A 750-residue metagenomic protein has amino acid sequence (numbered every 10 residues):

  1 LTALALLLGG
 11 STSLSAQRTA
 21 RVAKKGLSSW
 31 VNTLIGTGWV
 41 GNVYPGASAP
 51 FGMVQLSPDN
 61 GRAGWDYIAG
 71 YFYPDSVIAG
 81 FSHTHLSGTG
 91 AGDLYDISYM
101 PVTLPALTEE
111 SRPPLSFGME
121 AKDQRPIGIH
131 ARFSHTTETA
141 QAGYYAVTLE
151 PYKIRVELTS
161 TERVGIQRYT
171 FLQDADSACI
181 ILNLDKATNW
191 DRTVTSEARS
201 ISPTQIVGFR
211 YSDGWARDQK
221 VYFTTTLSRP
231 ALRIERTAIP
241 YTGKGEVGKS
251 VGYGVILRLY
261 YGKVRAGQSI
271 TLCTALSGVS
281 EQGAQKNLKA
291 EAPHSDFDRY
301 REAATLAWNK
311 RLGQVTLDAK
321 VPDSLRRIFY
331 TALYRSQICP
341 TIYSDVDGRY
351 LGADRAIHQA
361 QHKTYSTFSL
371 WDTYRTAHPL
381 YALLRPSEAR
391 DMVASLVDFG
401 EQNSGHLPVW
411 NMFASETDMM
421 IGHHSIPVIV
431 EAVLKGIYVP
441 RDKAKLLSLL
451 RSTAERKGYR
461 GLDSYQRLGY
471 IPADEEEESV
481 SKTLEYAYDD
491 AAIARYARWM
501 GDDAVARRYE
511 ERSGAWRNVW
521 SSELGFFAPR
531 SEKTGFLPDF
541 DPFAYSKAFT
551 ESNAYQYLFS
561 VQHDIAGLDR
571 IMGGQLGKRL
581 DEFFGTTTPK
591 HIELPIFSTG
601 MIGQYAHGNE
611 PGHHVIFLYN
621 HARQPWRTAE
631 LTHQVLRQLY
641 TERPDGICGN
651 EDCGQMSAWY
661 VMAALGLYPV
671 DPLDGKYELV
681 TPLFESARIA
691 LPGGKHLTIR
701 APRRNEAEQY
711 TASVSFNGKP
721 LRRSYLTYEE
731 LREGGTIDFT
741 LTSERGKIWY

Functional and structural regions predicted by a protein language model:
L1-T19: Bacterial Sec-dependent N-terminal signal peptides
R18-P427, V433-L484, A497-N518, L524-F527 (+7 more regions): Accessory carbohydrate-recognition regions in carbohydrate-active enzymes
A701: Conserved catalytic core of nucleotide polymerization and phosphodiester-bond processing enzymes
Y710: Extracellular attachment/recognition segments
